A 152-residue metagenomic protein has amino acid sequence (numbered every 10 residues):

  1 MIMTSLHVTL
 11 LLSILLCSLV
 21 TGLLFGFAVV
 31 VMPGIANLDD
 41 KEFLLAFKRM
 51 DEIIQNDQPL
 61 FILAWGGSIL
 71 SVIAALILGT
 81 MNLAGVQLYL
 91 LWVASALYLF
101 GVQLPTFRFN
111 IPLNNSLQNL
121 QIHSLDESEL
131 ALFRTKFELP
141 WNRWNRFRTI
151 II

Functional and structural regions predicted by a protein language model:
I2-T9, I54-D57, F61, A84-L88 (+1 more regions): Membrane-interface helix-boundary signature
T4-S18, I77-G101: Interfacial segments of alpha-helical transmembrane regions
L16-V31, Y98-I111: Hydrophobic alpha-helical membrane-embedded segments
L19-G66, Q118-E138: Interfacial loop at the N-terminal end of multi-pass membrane proteins
V31, F47-D51, I69-N82, P105 (+1 more regions): Membrane-helix exit/interface motif
A64-L76, R148-I152: Core segments of transmembrane alpha-helices that mediate helix-helix packing or line hydrophobic substrate/ligand
F107-Q121: Functional transmembrane-helix hotspots
K136-I152: Hydrophobic alpha-helical transmembrane segments
